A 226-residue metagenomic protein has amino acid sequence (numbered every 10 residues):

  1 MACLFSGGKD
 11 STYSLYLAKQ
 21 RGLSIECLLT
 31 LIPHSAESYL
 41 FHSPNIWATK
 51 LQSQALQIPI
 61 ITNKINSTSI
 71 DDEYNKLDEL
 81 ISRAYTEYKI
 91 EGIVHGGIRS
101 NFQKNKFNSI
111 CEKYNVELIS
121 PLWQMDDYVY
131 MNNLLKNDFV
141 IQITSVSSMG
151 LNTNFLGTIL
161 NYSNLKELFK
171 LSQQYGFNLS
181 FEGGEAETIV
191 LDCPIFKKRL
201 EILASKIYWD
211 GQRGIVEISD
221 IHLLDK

Functional and structural regions predicted by a protein language model:
M1-K226: Nucleotide-activated chemistry modules centered on ATP-dependent adenylation/adenylyltransferase
